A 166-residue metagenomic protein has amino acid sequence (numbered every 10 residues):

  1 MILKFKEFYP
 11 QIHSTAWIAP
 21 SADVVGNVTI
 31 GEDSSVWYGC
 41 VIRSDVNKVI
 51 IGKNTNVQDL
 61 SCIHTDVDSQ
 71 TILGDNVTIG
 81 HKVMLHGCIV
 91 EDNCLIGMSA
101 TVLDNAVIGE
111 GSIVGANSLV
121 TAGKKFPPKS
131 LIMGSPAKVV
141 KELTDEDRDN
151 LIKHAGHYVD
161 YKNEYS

Functional and structural regions predicted by a protein language model:
M1-Q11, D45-K53, D59-S61, D66 (+2 more regions): Glycine-rich hexapeptide-repeat left-handed beta-helix
M1-V36: N-terminal segments that cap or nucleate solenoid repeat domains
I30-N54: Generic amphipathic, hydrophobic interface segment in small proteins and small subunits
